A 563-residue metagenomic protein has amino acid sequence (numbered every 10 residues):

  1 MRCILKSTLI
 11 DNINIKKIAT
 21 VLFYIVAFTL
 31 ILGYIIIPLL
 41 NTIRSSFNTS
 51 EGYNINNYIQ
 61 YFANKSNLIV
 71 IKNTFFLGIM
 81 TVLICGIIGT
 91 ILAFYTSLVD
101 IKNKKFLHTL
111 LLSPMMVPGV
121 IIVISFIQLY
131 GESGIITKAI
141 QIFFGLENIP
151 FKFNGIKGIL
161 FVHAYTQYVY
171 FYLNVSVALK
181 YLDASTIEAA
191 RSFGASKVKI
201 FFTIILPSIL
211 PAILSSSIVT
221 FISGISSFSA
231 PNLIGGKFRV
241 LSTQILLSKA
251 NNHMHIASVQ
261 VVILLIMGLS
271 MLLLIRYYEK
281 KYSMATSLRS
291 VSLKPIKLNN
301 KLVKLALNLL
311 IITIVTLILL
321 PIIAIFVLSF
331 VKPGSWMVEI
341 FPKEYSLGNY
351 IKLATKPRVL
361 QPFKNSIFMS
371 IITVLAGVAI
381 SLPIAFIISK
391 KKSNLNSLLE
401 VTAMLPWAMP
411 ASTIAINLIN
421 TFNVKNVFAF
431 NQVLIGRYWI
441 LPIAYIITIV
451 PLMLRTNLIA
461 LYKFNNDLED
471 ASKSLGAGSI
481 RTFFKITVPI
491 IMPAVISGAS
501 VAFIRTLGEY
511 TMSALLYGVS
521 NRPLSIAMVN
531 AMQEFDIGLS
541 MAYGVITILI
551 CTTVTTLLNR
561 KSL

Functional and structural regions predicted by a protein language model:
M1-K16: Short, Lys/Arg-rich, polar N-terminal cytosolic tail immediately upstream of the first transmembrane signal-anchor
T8-D11, N54-F62, Y345-A354: A short amphipathic helical element positioned immediately N-terminal to and/or at the very start of a transmembrane
A19-E51, A63-K180, S208-S229, V259-R276 (+6 more regions): Membrane-water interface segments at the C-terminal ends of transmembrane alpha-helices in multi-pass inner-membrane
C85, F193-A195, L475-A477: A short glycine-centered flexible hinge/capping loop motif at secondary-structure junctions
Q128, S227-N251, M337-K343, Y510-I537: Glycine-rich helix-loop "coupling/hinge" segments at transmembrane-helix boundaries in multipass transporters
S196, S283-L298, G334-G348: Juxtamembrane inter-helical linkers in multi-pass membrane proteins
T243-M267: Helix-loop-helix hairpin linking two adjacent transmembrane segments in secondary transporters
L273-L310: Alpha-helical transmembrane segments of integral membrane proteins
